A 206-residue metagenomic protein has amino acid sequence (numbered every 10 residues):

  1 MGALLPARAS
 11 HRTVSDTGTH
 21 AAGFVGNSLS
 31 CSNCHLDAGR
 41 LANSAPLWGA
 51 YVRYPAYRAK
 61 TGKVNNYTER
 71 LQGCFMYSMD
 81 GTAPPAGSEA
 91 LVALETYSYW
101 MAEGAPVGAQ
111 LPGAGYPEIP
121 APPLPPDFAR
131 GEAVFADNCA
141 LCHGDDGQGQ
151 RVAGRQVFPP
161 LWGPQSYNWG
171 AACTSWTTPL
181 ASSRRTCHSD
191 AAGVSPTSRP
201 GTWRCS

Functional and structural regions predicted by a protein language model:
M1-A38, P122-F158: Sequence/structural segment immediately N-terminal to covalent heme-attachment motifs in c-type and related
M1-D16, A56-A129: Post-cleavage N-terminal segment of exported redox proteins
M1-R8, A172-A181, T186, A191-T202: Cationic, amphipathic, low-complexity alpha-helical segments enriched in hydrophobics plus arginine/proline
G18-R70, Q148-H188: Gly/Gly-Pro-rich "capping" loops immediately C-terminal to redox-active cysteine motifs in periplasmic/lumenal
G23-F24, P84-S88, V194-S195: A glycine-rich, coil/turn loop motif that links secondary-structure elements
C34-R40, Y77, W100, G104 (+2 more regions): Amphipathic alpha-helical interaction surfaces
L91-E95, T197-R204: Short, well-structured alpha-helical segments
